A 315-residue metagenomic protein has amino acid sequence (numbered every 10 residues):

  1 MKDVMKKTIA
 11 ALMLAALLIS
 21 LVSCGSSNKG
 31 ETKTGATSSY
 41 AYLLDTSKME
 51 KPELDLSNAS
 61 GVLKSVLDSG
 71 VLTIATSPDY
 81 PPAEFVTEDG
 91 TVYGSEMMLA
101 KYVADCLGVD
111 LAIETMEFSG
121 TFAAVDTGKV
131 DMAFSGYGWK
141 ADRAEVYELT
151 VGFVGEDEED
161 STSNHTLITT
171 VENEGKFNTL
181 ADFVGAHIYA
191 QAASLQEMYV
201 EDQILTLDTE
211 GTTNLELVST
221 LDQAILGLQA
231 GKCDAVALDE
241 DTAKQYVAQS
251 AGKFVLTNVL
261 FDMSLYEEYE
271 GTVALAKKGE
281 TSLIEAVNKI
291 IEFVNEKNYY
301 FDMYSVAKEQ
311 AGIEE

Functional and structural regions predicted by a protein language model:
I19-S23: C-terminal motif of bacterial Sec signal peptides marking the signal peptidase cleavage site
S26, S38-S57, G61-K64, A193-L215 (+2 more regions): Ligand-binding clefts/hinges and TM-proximal coupling segments of bilobed small-molecule sensing domains
T32-Y137: Extracytoplasmic small-molecule ligand-binding "clamshell" domains of the periplasmic binding protein/Venus flytrap
P78-P81, G90-C106, T162-D222, E240-T242: Bilobed "Venus flytrap"/periplasmic-binding protein-like clamshell domains and structurally analogous long
S95, L99, T179-D182, A186 (+2 more regions): Short amphipathic alpha-helical coupling segments at ligand-binding clamshell hinges and other catalytic/signaling
K101, D105, D110-D182, M263-E267: Acidic, polar ligand-binding/catalytic clefts
G120, G136-V146, Y199-L207, Q229-A230 (+1 more regions): A ligand-binding cleft/hinge motif common to bilobed small-molecule-binding domains
G155-T169, E240, A248-I291, Q310-E315: Periplasmic-binding protein-like
